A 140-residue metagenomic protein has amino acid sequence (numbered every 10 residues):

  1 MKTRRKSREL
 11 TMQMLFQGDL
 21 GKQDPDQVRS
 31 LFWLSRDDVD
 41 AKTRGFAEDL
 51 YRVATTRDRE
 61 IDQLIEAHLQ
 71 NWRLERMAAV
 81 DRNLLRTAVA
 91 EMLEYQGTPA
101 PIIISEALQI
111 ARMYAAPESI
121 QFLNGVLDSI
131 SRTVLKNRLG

Functional and structural regions predicted by a protein language model:
M1-G140: N-terminal interaction/assembly modules
